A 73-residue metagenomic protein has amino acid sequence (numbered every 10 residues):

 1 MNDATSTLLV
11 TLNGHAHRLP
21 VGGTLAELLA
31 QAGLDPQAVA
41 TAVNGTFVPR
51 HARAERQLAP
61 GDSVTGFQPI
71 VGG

Functional and structural regions predicted by a protein language model:
M1-G72: Ubiquitin-like/PB1-type beta-grasp interaction modules and other compact soluble beta-rich domains
